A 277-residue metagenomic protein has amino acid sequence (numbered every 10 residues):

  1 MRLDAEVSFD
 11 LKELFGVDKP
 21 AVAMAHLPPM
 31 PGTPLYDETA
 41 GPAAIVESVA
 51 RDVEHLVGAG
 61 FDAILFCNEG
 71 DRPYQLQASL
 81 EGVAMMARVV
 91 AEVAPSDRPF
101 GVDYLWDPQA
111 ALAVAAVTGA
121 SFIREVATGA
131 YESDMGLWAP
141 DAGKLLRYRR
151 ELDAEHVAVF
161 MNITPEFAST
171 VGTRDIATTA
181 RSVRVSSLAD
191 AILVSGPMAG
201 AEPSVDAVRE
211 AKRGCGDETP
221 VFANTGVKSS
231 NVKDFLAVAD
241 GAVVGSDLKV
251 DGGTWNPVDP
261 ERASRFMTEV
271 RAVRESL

Functional and structural regions predicted by a protein language model:
M1-P42, L146, R150-E151: N-terminal amphipathic alpha-helix/helix-capping segment at the start of soluble metabolic enzymes
A21-A25, I64-F66, F100-V102, I123-E125 (+4 more regions): Hydrophobic faces of well-ordered beta-strands that scaffold small-molecule active sites in alpha/beta enzyme cores
A23, Q75-V102, P140-M161, P203-K228 (+1 more regions): Alpha-helix-loop-beta-strand connector modules within alpha/beta enzyme cores
H26-A50, F100-D107, M161-A177, F222-K228: Active-site mouth loops of central-metabolism enzymes
L27-T33, V114-A191: Conserved anion-binding
F61-M85, A130-D134, A189-P203, D251-G253: Glycine-rich, proline-tolerant flexible connector loops at the mouths of alpha/beta enzymes
D107-G119, T178-T179, A211, D217 (+1 more regions): Catalytic cores of alpha/beta
T173-I192, A199-E218, S230: Short loop-to-alpha-helix "cap/lid" segments that border enzyme active sites across diverse enzyme classes
